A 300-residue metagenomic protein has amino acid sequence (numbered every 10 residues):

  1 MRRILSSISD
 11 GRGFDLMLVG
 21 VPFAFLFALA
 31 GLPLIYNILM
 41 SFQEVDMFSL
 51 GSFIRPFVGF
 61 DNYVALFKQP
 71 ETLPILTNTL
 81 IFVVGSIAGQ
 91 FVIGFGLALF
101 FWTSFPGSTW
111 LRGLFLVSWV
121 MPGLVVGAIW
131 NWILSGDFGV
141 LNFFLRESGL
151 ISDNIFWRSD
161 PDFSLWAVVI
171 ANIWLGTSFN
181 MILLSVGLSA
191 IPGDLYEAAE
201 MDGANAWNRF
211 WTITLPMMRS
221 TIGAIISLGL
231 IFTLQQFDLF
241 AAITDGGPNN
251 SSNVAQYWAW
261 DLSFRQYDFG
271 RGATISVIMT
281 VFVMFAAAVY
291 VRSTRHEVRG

Functional and structural regions predicted by a protein language model:
M1-I8: Alpha-helical transmembrane segments of integral membrane proteins
I8-G300: A structural signal for multi-pass alpha-helical bundles of membrane permease subunits that mediate small-molecule
